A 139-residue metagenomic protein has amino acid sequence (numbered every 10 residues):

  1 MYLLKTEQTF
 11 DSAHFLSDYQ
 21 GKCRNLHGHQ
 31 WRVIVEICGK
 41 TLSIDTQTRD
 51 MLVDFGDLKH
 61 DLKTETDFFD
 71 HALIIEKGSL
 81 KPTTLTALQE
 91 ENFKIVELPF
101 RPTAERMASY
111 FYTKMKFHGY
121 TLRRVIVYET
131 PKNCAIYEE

Functional and structural regions predicted by a protein language model:
M1-E139: Charge-rich, low-complexity N-terminal segments
